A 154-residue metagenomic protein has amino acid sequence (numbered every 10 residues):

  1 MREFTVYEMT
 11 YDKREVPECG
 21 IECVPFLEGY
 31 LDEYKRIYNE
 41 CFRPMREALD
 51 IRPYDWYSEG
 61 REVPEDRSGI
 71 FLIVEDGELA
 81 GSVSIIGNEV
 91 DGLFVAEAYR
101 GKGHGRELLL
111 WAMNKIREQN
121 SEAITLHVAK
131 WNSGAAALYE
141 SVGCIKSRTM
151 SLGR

Functional and structural regions predicted by a protein language model:
M1, R106, W131-R148: Conserved active-site alpha-helix within GNAT-family acetyltransferase domains
M1-G20, G153: Acyl-donor-binding surface of acyltransferase catalytic domains
E22-R36: A short beta-loop-alpha structural element at the N-terminal edge of CoA-dependent acyl/N-acetyltransferase catalytic
R36-L49: Helix-loop element at the rim of GNAT/NAT acetyltransferase active sites that forms part of the acceptor-substrate
R46-S82: Active-site rim helix/loop that mediates acceptor-substrate recognition in acyltransferases
V90-G101, V128-A129: A short, internal acetyl-CoA/4′-phosphopantetheine-binding micro-motif in the GNAT/acyltransferase core
Y99, G103-A112: Conserved acetyl-CoA pyrophosphate-binding loop and the N-cap/start of the following alpha-helix in GNAT-like
I116-H127: Conserved GNAT acetyl-CoA-binding A-motif
